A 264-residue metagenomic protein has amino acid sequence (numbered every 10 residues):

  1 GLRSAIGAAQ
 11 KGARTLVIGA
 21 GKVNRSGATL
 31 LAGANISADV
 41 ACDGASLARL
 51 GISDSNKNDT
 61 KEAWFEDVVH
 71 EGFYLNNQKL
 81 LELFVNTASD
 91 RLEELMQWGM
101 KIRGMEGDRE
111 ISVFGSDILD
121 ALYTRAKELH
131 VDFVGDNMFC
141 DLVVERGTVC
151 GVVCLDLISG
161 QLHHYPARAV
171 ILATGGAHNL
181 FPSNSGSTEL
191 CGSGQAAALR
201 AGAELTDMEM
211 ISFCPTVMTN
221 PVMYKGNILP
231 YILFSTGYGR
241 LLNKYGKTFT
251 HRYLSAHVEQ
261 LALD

Functional and structural regions predicted by a protein language model:
A5, A9, L199: Gly/Ala-rich phosphate-binding loop of Rossmann-like dinucleotide-binding domains, activating on the conserved
Q10-A32: Glycine-rich FAD pyrophosphate-binding loop
A38-F84: Glycine-rich active-site loop/strand segments that organize a redox cofactor
L75-E82, E94, W98-G107, E204-D207 (+1 more regions): A short alpha-helix-loop-beta-strand transition element characteristic of N-terminal alpha/beta dinucleotide-binding
A88-Q161, P166, A173, V217-P221: Conserved redox-cofactor binding core of oxidoreductases
L172-S185: Flavin (primarily FAD) binding-site architecture
A197, A203-D264: An anion/pyrophosphate-binding glycine-rich loop and adjacent beta-alpha core in soluble alpha-beta enzymes
